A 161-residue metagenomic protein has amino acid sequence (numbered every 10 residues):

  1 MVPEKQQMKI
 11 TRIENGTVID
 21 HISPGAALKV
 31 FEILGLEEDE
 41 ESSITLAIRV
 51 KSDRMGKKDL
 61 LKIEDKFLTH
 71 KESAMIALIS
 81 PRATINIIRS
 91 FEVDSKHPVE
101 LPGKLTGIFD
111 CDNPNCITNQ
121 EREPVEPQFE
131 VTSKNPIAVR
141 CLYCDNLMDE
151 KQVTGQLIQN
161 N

Functional and structural regions predicted by a protein language model:
M1-V2, N161: Basic/polar N-terminal segments that are highly enriched at the extreme N-terminus, encompassing both cleavable
V2-H97: Interaction interfaces in information-processing and related assembly proteins
F91-N161: Cys/His-clustered metal-coordination modules, chiefly Zn-binding fingers
